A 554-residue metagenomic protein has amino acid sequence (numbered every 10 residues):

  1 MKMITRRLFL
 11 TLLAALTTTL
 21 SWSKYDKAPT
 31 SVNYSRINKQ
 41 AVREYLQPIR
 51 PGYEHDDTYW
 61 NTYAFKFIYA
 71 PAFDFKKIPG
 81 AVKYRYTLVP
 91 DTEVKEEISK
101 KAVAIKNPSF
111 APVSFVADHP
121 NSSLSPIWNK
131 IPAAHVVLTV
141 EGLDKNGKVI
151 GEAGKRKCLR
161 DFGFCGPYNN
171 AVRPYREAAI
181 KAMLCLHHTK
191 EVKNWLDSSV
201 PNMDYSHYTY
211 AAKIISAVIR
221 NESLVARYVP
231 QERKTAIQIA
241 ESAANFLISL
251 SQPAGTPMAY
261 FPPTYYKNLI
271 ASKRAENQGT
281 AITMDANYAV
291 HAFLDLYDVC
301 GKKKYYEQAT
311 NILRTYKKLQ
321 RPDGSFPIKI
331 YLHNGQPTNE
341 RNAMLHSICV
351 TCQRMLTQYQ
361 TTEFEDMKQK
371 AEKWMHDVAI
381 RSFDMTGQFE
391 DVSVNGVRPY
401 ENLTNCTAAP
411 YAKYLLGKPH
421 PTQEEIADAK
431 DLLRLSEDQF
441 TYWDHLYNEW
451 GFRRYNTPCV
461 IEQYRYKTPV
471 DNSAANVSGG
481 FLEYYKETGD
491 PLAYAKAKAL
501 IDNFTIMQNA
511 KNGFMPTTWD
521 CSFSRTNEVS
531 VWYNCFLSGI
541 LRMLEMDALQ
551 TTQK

Functional and structural regions predicted by a protein language model:
K24-A72: Short, compositionally biased P/S/T/A/G/V-rich stretches that sit at domain boundaries
N38-A41, Y45-L46, C158-I214, K234-I270 (+8 more regions): Low-complexity, Ser/Thr/Pro/Gly-enriched N-terminal "stalk/linker" regions
A70-G80: Conserved aromatic anchor
K106-A134, K145: Signal that preferentially marks extracellular ectodomain short beta-strand elements of beta-sandwich modules
K145-F164: Extracellular fibronectin type III
K148-G151, Y168-R173, V225-E241, L296-T310 (+4 more regions): Structural helix-adjacent loops and short alpha-helical linkers that scaffold large soluble proteins
H207-R227, Q278-Y297, N334-L356, G396-G417 (+2 more regions): Well-ordered alpha-helical segments within folded domains of soluble proteins
